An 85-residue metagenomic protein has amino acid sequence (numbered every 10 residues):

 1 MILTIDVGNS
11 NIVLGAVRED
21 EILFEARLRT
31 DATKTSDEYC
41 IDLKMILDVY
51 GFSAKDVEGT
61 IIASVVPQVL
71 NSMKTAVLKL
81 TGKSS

Functional and structural regions predicted by a protein language model:
M1-I2, G59: Residue-level preference for the first positions of well-ordered beta-strands
I2, D48-Y50, K74: Short secondary-structure capping/turn segments at boundaries of alpha-helices and beta-strands
I2-L43: Short glycine-rich, Thr/Ser-proximal phosphate-binding strand/loop in the N-terminal lobe of ATP-dependent enzymes
R18, M45, T75, K79: Short, well-ordered alpha-helices that flank and scaffold nucleotide-derived cofactor binding pockets
D42-K55: A short, N-terminal amphipathic alpha-helix
F52-S85: Short beta-strand-loop/turn "lid" adjacent to the catalytic site in phosphate-handling enzymes
